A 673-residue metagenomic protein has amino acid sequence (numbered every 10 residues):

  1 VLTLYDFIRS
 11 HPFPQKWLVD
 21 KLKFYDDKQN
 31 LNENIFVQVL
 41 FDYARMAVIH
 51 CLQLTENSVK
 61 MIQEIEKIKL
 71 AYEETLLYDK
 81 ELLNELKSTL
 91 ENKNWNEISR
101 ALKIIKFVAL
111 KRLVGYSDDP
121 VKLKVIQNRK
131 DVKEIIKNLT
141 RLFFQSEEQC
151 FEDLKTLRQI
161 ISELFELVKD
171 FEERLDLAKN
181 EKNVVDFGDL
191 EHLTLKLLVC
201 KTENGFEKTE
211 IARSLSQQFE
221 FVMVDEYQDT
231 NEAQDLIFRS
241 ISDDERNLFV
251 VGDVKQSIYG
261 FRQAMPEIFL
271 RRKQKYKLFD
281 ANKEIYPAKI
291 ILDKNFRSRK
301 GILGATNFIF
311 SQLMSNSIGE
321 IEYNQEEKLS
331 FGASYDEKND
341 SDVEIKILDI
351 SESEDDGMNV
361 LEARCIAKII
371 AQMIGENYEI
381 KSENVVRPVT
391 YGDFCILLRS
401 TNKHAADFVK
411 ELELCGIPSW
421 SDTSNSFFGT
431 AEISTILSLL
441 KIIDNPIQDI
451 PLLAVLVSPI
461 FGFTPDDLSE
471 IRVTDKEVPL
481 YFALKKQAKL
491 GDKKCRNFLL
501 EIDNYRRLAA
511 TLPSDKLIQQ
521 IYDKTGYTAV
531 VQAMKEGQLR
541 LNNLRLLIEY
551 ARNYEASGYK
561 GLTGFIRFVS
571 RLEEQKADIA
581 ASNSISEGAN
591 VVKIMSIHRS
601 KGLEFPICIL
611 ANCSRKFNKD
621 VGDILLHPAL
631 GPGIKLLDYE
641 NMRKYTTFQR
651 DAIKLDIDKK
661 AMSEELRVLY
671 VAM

Functional and structural regions predicted by a protein language model:
V1-L4, P12-K23, D27-Q38, D42 (+11 more regions): Conserved motor-region signature of P-loop NTPase helicases/translocases
L2-V185, C200, A406, G416-I417 (+2 more regions): Conserved ATP-driven helicase/translocase motor core recognized via long, highly charged RecA-like/P-loop NTPase domain
A71-E74, E81-N84, S88, N92 (+8 more regions): P-loop NTPase Walker
F144-K155, F171-L177, E181, A288 (+3 more regions): Short glycine/proline-rich turn/loop motifs
L164-E220, A233-Q234, C365-N384: Conserved helicase/translocase P-loop NTPase motor core
K169, F187-E191, K283, G332-D349 (+1 more regions): Flexible hinge/switch segments at interdomain interfaces of large molecular machines
I460-G462, R472, G588-V591, M642-M673: C-terminal accessory regions
S570, N618-Q649: Mobile, glycine-enriched helix-loop/loop "lid" segments at the mouths of ligand-binding/catalytic clefts that gate
